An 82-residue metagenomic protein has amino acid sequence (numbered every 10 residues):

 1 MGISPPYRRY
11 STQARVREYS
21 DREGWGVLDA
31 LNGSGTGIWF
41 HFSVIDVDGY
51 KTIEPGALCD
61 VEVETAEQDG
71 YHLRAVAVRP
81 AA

Functional and structural regions predicted by a protein language model:
M1-T12: Short boundary/loop segments of OB/S1/cold-shock single-stranded nucleic-acid-binding domains
R15, V27, D60-E62, R74: Residues located in well-ordered beta-strands
V16-E18, A30, V44, T65 (+1 more regions): A residue-level detector for short acidic-glycine micro-motifs
R22-D29: Short aromatic-glycine-enriched beta-strand elements
N32-S34: Solvent-exposed strand-loop boundary residues in beta-sheet-rich modules
T36-G49: Beta-strand/loop nucleic-acid-binding surfaces
D46-D60: Short nucleic-acid-contacting surface segments enriched for D/E, G, S/T with interspersed K/R
E64-A82: OB-fold/S1-family single-stranded nucleic acid-binding modules
